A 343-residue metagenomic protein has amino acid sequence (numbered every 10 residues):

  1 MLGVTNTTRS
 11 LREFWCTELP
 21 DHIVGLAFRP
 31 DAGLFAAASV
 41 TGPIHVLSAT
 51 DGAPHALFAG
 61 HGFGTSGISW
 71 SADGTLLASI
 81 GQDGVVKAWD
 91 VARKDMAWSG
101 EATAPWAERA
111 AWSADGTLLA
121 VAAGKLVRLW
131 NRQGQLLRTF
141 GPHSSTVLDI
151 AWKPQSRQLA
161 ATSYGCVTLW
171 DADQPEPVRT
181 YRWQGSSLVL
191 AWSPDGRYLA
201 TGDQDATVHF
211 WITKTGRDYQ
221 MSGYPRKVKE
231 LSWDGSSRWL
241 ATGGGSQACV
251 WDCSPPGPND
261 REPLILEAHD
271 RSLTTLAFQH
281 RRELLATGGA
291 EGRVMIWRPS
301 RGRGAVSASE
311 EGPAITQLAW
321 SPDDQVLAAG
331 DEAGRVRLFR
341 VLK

Functional and structural regions predicted by a protein language model:
M1-K343: WD40-repeat beta-propeller superdomains and closely related acidic/aromatic-rich repeat-like regions
